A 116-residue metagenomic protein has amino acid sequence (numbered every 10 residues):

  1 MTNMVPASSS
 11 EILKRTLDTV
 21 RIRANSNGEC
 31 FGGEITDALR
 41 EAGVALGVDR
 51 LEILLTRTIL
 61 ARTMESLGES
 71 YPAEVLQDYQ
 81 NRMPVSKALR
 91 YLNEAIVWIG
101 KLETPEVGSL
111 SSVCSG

Functional and structural regions predicted by a protein language model:
M1-F31, L92: Short terminal alpha-helical segments
T2-V5, E65, P84: Position-driven detector of the extreme protein N-terminus
N3-V5, L46-I53, E103-E106: Structural helix-adjacent loops and short alpha-helical linkers that scaffold large soluble proteins
S9-L13, I35, L51-R57, P72 (+1 more regions): Short amphipathic alpha-helical segments that mediate assembly, nucleic-acid/protein binding, or membrane association
T16, V20-R23, L39-L46, T63 (+2 more regions): Generic structural signal for hydrophobic core residues of well-folded globular domains
C30-E41: Active-site nucleophilic cysteine motif
L46-Q80: Amphipathic protein-protein interaction modules
L67-G116: Amphipathic alpha-helical binding modules
